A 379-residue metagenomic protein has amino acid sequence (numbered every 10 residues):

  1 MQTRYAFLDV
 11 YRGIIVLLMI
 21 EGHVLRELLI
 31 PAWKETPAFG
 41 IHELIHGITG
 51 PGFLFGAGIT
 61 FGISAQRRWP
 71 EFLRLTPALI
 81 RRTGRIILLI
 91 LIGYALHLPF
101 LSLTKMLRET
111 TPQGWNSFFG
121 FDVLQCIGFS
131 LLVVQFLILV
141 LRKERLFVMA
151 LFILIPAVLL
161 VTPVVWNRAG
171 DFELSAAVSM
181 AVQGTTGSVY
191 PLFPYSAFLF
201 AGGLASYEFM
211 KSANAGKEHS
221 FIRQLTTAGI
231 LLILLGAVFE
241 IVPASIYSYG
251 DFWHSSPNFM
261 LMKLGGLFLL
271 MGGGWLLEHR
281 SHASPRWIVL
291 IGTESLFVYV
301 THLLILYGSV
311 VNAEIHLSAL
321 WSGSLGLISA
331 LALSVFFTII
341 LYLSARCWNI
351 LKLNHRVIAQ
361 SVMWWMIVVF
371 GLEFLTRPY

Functional and structural regions predicted by a protein language model:
M1-Y379: Alpha-helical transmembrane segments and their immediate juxtamembrane cytosolic regions
